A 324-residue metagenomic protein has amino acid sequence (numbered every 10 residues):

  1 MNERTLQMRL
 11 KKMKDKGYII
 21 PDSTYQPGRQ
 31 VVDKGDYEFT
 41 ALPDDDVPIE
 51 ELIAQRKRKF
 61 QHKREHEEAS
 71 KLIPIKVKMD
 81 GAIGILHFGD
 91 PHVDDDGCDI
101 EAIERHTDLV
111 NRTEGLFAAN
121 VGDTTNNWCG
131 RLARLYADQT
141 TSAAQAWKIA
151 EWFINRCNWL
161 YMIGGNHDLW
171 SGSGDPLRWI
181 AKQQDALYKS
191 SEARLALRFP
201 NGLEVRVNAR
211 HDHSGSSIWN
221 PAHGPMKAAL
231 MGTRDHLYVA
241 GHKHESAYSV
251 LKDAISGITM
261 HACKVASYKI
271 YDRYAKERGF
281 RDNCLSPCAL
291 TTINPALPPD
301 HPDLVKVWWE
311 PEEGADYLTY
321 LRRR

Functional and structural regions predicted by a protein language model:
M1-L86: Acidic, histidine-bearing metal-coordination/catalytic regions of metal-dependent phosphoesterases
I75-I85, R194-N208, G257-M260: Beta-strand-turn-beta hairpins that frame and shape the catalytic cleft of phosphate-ester-processing enzymes
V77-D94, C98-I103: An acidic-aromatic substrate-binding cleft motif
I85-H87, A118-N120, M162, N208 (+1 more regions): Residue-level marker for buried hydrophobic side chains located in beta-strands that build the well-ordered beta-sheet
G89-H92, G122-N126, G165-D168, D212-S214 (+2 more regions): Active-site metal-binding loops of divalent metal-dependent hydrolases
V93-A193: Core catalytic region of metal-dependent phosphoesterases/phosphodiesterases, especially metallo-beta-lactamase-like
S171-P221: An acidic, phosphate/nucleotide-engaging active-site surface
L203-N208, H213-E310, G314-L321: Conserved beta-sheet core of the metallophosphoesterase superfamily
